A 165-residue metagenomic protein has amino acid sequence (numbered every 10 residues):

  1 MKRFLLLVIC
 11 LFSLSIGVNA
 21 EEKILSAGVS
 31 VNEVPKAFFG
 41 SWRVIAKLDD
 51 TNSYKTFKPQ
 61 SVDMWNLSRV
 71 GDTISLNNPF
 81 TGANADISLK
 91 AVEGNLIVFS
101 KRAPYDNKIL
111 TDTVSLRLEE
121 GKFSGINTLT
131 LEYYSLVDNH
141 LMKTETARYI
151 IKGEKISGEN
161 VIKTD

Functional and structural regions predicted by a protein language model:
M1-K2, S68, S100, E154: Short, intrinsically disordered low-complexity segments
K2-K58, S135-D165: Amphipathic/hydrophobic helical signal segments and adjacent flexible N-terminal regions that mediate secretion
G28, R43-T113: Central antiparallel beta-sheet cores of small beta-barrel/beta-sandwich binding domains
P35-F39, S68-G71, L89-N95, S115-S124 (+1 more regions): A short, structured loop/turn motif at beta-sheet edges
F39, Q60, I109-T111, E120-K122 (+1 more regions): A general secondary-structure signal for short beta-strands and their flanking turns/coil in non-transmembrane regions
I74-A83, L110-V114, Y133-N139, G158-D165: Low-complexity, flexible helical/coil segments
E93-N139: Acidic, glycine-rich flexible loop segments
